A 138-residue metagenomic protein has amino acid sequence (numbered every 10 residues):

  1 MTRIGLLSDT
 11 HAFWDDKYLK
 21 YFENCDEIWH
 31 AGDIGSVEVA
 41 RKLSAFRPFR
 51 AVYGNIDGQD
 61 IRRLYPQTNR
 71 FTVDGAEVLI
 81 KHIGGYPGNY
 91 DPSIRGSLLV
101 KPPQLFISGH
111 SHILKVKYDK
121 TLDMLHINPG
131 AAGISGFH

Functional and structural regions predicted by a protein language model:
M1-F49, D57-Q67, V73-G75: N-terminal active-site segment of His-dependent metallophosphoesterases
L6-S8, E27-D33, R50-N55, I80-H82 (+2 more regions): Active-site neighborhood of phospho(di)ester-bond hydrolases with catalytic His/Asp-centered motifs
A12, S36, G85, I113 (+1 more regions): Short active-site segment of divalent metal-dependent hydrolases/proteases that encodes the spacing between
K17-K20, K42, K81, K101 (+1 more regions): Context-gated lysine
E38-V39, L43, Q59-R62, L79 (+3 more regions): Short acidic/glycine-rich loop or secondary-structure boundary segments that cap or lie
R50, N89-H138: Conserved beta-sheet core of the metallophosphoesterase superfamily
R50-K101: Helix-adjacent hinge/juxtasegments
